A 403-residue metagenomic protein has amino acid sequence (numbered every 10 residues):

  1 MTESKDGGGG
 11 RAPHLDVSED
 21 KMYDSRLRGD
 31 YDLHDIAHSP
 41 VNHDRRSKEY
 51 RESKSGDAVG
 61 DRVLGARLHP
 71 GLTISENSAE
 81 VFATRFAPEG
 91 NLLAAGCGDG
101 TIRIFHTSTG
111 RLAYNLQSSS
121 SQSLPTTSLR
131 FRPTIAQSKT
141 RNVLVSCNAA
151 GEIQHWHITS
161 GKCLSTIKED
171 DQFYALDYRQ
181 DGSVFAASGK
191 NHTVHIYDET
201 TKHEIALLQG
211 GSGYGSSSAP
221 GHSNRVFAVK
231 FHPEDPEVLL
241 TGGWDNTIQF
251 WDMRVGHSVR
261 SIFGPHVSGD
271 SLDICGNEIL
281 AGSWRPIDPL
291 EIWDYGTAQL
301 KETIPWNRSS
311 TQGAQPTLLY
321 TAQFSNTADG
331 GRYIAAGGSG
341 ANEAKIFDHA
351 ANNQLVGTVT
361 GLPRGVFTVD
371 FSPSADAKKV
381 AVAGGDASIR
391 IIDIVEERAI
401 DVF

Functional and structural regions predicted by a protein language model:
M1-A83, R103: Intrinsically disordered, low-complexity acidic/Ser/Thr/Pro-rich linker and tail segments in large eukaryotic scaffolds
H69-L72, R111-N115, K162-S165, I205-A206 (+5 more regions): A structural motif specific to WD40 beta-propellers
I74-V81, S118-T126, I167-F173, G210-V226 (+3 more regions): WD40/WD-repeat beta-propeller blade N-cap
T84-G90, R130-R141, L176-G182, S188 (+4 more regions): Loop/turn segments within WD40 beta-propeller blades
G96-D99, C147-A150, S188-N191, E199 (+4 more regions): Conserved strand-to-loop turn within each blade of WD40 beta-propeller repeats
I102-T107, I153-H157, V194-E199, I248-D252 (+3 more regions): WD40-repeat beta-propellers
Y174-S261: Solenoidal tandem-repeat scaffolds enriched in leucines and small polar residues
V259-F403: Structured C-terminal portions of repeat-based eukaryotic scaffold domains
